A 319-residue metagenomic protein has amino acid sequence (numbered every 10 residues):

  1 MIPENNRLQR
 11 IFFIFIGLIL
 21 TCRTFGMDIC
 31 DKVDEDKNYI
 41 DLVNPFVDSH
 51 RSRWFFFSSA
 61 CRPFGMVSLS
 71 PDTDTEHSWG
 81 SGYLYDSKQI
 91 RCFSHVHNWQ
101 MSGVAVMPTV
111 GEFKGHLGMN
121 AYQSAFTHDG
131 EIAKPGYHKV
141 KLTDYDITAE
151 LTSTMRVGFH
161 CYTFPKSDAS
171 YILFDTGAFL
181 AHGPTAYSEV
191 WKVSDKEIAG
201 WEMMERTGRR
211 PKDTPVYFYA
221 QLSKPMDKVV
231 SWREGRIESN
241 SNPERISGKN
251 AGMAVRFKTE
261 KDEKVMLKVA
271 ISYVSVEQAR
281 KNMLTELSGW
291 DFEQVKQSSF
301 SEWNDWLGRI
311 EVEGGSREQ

Functional and structural regions predicted by a protein language model:
M1-K32: Bacterial Sec-dependent N-terminal signal peptides
I29-Q319: Accessory carbohydrate-recognition regions in carbohydrate-active enzymes
